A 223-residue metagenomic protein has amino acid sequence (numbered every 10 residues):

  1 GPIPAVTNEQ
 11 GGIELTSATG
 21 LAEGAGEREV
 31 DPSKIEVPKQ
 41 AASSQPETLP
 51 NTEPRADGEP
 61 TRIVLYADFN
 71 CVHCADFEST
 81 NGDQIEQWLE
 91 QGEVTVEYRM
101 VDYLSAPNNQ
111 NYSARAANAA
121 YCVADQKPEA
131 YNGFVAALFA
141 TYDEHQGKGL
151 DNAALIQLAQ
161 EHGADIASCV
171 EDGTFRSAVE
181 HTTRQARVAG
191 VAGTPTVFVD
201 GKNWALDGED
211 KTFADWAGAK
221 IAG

Functional and structural regions predicted by a protein language model:
G1-G11, L158-G223: C-terminal cap of thioredoxin/glutaredoxin-like
G1-N108, A219, G223: Extracytoplasmic thiol/disulfide redox context detector
P60-R62, G92-T95, E129-N132, A164-D165 (+1 more regions): Loop/turn elements at helix/coil->beta-strand transitions in domains of secreted/extracellular proteins
Y66-F69, T80, Q126, G173 (+1 more regions): Residue-level signal for short amphipathic helical patches enriched in basic/charged and nearby hydrophobic residues
A67-N70, N118, D165: Secretory pathway export signals and precursors
C71-V72, Y142, C169-V170: Short, contiguous strand/loop micro-motifs
A75-N152: Structural alpha/beta surface segment adjacent to cysteine/selenocysteine redox centers across thiol/disulfide enzymes
